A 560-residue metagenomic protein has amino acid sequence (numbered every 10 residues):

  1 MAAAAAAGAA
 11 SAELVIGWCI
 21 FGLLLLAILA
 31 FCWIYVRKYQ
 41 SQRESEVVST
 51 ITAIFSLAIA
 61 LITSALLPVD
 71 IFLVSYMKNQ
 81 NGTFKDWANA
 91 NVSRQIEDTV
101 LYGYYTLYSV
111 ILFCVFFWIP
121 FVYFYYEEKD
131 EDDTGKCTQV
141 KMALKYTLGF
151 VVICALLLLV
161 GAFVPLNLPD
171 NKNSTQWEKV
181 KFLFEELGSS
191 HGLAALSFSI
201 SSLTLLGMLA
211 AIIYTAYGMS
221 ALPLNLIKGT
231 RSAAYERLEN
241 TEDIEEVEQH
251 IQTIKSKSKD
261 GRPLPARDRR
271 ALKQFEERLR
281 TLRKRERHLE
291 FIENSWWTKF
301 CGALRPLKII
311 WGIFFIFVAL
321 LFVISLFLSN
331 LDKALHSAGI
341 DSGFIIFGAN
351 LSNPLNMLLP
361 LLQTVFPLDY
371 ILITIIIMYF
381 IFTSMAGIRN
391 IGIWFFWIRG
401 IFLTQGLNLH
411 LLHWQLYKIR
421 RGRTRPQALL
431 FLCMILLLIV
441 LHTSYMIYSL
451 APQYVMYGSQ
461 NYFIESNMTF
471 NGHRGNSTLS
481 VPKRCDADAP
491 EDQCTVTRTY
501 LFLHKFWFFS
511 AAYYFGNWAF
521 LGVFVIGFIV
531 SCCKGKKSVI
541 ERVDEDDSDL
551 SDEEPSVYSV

Functional and structural regions predicted by a protein language model:
A2-L238, F291-G400, T404, L416-V560: Extended, helix-rich structural scaffolds rather than catalytic motifs
Q42, R262-L272, W297-F300: Short, surface-exposed loop/turn segments at secondary-structure junctions
A234, T241-I244, E248-I251, K255 (+5 more regions): Alpha-helical coiled-coil heptad-repeat register
